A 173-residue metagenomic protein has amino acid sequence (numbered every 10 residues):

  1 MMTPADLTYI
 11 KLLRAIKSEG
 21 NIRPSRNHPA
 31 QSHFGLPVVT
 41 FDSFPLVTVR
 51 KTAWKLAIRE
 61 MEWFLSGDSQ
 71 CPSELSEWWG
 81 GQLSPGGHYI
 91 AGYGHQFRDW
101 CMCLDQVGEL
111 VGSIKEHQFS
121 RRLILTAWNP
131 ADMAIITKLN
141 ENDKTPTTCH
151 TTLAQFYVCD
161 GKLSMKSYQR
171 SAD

Functional and structural regions predicted by a protein language model:
M1-D173: Terminal, non-catalytic protein-protein interaction segments that mediate quaternary/complex assembly
